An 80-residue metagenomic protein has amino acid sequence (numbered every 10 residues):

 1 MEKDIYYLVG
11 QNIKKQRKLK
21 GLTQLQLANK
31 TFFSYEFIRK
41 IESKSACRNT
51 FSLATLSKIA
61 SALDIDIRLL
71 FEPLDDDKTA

Functional and structural regions predicted by a protein language model:
M1-L19: A short, Lys/Arg-rich alpha-helix, primarily the initiator
Q11, G21-L22, F51-A54: Residue-level signal for the short linker/turn that defines the boundary of a DNA-recognition helix
K14, L25, S57: Residues within the helices of the helix-turn-helix
R17, A28, A60: The alpha-helix within a helix-turn-helix
L22-I41: Short alpha-helical DNA-recognition segment
S45-S61: Short, basic-rich loop-to-helix N-cap that marks the start of a DNA-contacting helix
L69-A80: Short, charged recognition helix plus adjacent turn of helix-turn-helix-like nucleic-acid-binding domains
